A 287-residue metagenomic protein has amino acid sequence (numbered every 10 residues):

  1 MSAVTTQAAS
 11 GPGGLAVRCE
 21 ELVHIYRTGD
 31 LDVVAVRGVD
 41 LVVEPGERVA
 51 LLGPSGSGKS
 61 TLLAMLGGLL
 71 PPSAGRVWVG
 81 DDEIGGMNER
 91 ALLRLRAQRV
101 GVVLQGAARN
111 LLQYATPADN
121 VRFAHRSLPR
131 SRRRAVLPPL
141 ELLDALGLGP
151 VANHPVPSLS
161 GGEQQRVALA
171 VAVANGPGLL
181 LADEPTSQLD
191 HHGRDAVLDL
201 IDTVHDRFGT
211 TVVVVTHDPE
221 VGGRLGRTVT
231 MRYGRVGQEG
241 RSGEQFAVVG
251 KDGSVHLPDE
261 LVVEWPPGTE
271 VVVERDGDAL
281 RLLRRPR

Functional and structural regions predicted by a protein language model:
G67: Helix-to-loop junction immediately C-terminal to a conserved catalytic motif
G75-E83: Conserved ABC transporter NBD signature motif
E83, R122, R133-V151: Conserved ABC ATPase "signature" region
I84-G101: ABC ATPase NBD coupling module
A97, H154, N175: Conserved signature/switch motifs of ABC ATPase nucleotide-binding domains
L148, A172-V173: ABC ATPase C-loop
P155-L159, E163: Conserved ABC ATPase signature
L180-D183: Catalytic Walker B motif of ABC-type/P-loop ATPase nucleotide-binding domains
